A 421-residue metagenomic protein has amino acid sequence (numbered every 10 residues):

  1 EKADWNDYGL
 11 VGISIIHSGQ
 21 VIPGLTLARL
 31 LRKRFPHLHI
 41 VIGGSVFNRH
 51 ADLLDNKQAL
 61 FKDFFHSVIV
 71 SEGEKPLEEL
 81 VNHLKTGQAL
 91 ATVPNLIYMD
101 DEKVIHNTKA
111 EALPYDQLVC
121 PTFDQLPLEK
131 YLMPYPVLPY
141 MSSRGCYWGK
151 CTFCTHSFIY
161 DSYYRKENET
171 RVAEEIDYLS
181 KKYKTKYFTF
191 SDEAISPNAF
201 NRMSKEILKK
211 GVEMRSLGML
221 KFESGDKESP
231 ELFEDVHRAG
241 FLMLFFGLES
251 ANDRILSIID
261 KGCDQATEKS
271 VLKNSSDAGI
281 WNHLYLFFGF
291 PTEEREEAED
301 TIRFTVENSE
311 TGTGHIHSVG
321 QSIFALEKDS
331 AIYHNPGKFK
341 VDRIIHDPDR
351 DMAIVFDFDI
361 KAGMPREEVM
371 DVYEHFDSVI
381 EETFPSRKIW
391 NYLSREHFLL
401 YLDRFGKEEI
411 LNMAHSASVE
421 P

Functional and structural regions predicted by a protein language model:
E1-T108, L326: Glycine-rich beta-alpha loop elements in corrinoid/cobalamin-binding modules across cobalamin-dependent enzymes
L10, H37, V41, A173-N282: Conserved SAM/AdoMet-binding glycine-rich loop
I16, S45-F47, E193-I195, M219-G225 (+3 more regions): Active-site beta-loop-alpha junctions enriched in small/polar residues
F47-D52, N198, R254-I259, F288-E296 (+1 more regions): Flexible glycine/acidic-rich beta-alpha junction loops that bind and position SAM and/or redox cofactors in anaerobic
L54, E231-L232, T292-E307: Catalytic cores of alpha/beta
M99-P139: N-terminal [4Fe-4S]-dependent radical SAM core
M133-T170: Canonical Radical SAM [4Fe-4S] cluster-binding loop centered on the CxxxCxxC motif and its immediate flanking residues
M352-P421: Radical SAM enzyme core and accessory elements
